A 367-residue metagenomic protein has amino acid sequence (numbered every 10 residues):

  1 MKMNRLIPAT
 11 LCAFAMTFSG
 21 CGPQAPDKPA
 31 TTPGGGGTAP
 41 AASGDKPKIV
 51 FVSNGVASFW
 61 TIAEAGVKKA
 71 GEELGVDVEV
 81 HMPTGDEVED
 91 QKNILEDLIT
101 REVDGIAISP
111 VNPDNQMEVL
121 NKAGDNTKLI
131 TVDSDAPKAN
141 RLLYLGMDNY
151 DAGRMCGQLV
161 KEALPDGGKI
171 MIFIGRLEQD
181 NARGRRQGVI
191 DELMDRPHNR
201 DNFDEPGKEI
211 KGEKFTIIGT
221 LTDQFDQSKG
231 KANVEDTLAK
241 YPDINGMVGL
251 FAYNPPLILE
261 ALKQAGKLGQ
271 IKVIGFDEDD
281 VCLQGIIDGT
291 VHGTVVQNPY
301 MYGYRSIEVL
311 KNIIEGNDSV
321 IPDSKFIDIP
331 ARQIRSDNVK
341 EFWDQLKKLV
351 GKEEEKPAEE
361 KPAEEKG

Functional and structural regions predicted by a protein language model:
K2-R5, C21-G367: A residue-level marker of the well-folded mature domains of exported/periplasmic proteins
A9-F18: Bacterial N-terminal signal peptides
